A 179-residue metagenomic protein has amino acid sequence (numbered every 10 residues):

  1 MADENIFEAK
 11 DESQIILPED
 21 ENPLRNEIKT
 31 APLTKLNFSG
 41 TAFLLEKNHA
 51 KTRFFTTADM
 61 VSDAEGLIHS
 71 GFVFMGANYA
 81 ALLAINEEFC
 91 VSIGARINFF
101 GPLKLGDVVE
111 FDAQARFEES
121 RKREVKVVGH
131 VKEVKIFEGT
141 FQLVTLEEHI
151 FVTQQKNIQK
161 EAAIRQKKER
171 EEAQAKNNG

Functional and structural regions predicted by a protein language model:
A2-N22, F89, K104-L105, R116-G179: HotDog/MaoC-like acyl-thioester-processing domains
N22-P32, A81-E88: Short, solvent-exposed helix-to-loop capping segments enriched in aromatics
T30-I68: Catalytic strand-loop segment that frames the active site of acyl-thioester-processing enzymes
K35-S39, G94-R96, E110-D112, E124-K126: Conserved beta-strand residues within beta-sheet cores
N48-A50, V91-A95, V109, R121-R123 (+1 more regions): A generic structural signal for short beta-strands and their flanking turns/coil linkers
T52, A95-F99, A113, V127 (+1 more regions): A structural signal for short, well-ordered beta-strand segments
D59-N78, L82, G94: Compact, glycine-rich, soluble single-domain proteins
Y79-V109, A115: Hydrophobic beta-strand-centered segment that forms part of the acyl-chain substrate-binding groove
